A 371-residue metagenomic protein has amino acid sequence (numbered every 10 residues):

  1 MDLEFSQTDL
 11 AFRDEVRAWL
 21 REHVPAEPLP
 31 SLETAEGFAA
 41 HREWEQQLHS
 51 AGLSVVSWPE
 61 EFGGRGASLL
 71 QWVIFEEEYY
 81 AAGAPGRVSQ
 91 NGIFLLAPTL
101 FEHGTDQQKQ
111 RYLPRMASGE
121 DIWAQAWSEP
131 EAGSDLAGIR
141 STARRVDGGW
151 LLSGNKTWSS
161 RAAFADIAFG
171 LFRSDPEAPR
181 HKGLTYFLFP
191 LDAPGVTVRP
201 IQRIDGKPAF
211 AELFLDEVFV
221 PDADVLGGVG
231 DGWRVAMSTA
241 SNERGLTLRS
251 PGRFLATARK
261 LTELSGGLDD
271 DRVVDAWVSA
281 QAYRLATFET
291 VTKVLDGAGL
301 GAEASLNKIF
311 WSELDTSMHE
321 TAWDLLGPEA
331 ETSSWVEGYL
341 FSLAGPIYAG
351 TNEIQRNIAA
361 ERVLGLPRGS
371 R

Functional and structural regions predicted by a protein language model:
M1-Q90, R111, R115, L248 (+4 more regions): Amphipathic, small/basic residue-rich leader segments at the start of a protein or domain
L3-F5, V196-L285, G345: Glycine-rich beta->alpha junctions and the first turn(s) of the following alpha-helix
D9, V16, T247-T321: Extended amphipathic alpha-helical segments enriched in small hydrophobics
H49-Q110, P114, S118-E120, R161-I167 (+4 more regions): Internal helix-loop-helix
L70, I74-F75, V235-T239, E243 (+3 more regions): Glycine-rich phosphate/cofactor-binding loops in nucleotide/flavin-utilizing enzymes
G119-W127, L171: A short, Trp-centered hydrophobic/proline-enriched beta-strand micro-motif
S141-R144: A structural signal for short hydrophobic beta-strand segments in well-ordered beta-sheet cores
G149, S153-R199: A short core secondary-structure module
